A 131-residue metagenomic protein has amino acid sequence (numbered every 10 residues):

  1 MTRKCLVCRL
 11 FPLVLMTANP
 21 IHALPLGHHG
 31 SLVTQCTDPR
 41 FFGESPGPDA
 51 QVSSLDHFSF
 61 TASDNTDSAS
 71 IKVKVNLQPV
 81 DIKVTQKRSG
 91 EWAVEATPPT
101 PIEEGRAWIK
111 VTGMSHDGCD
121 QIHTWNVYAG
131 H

Functional and structural regions predicted by a protein language model:
A18-P20: N-terminal signal peptide c-region/cleavage motif recognized by signal peptidases
L24-F42: Proline/serine/threonine-rich low-complexity linkers at boundaries of modular beta-sandwich domains
Q51-S59, S63: Short coil/turn motif common to extracellular beta-sandwich-like domains
S63-A69: Short proline/glycine-enriched turn/loop motifs at strand-loop junctions of beta-rich domains
R88-A96: Aromatic sugar-binding surface patches on proteins that engage polysaccharides or sugar-phosphate polymers
P98-R106: Surface-exposed, short loops/turns at beta-strand junctions within beta-sandwich domains
V111-G113: Conserved structural position at the C-terminal beta-strand of extracellular beta-sandwich adhesion modules
C119-Y128: Edge beta-strands of extracellular beta-sandwich domains
